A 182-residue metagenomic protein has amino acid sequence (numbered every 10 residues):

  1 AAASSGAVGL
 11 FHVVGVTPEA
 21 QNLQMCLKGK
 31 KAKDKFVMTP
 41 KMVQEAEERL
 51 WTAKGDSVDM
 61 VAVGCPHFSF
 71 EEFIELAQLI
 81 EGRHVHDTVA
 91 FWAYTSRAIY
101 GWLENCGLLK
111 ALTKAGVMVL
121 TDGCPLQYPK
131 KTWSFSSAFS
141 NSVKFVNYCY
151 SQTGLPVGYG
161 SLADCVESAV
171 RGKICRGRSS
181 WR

Functional and structural regions predicted by a protein language model:
A1-W92, A163-R182: Intrinsically disordered, low-complexity segments enriched in small residues
V13-T17, G64-P66, T95-R97, A115-V117 (+4 more regions): Fold-independent oxyanion-binding glycine-rich loops and adjacent beta-strand/coil segments at enzyme active sites
Q21-L27, I74-E75, L103-C106, K131-W133 (+1 more regions): Short acidic, glycine/serine/threonine-rich loops at helix termini
G29-K31, L79-E81, L109-A111, F135-S137 (+1 more regions): Generic alpha-helical propensity signal that fires on short helical segments and nearby coil/disordered stretches
K35-M38, C65-F68, Y100-E104, G154-G158: Catalytic cores of large soluble enzymes that bind and process phosphate-bearing ligands
V58, G116, F135-S136: Short, well-ordered alpha-helix to beta-strand connector turns
P66-S69, H84-K131: Extended C-terminal subregions enriched in glycine
P125-L126, W133-R182: Peripheral docking tails and interdomain loops at the edges of cofactor- or intermediate-handling domains
